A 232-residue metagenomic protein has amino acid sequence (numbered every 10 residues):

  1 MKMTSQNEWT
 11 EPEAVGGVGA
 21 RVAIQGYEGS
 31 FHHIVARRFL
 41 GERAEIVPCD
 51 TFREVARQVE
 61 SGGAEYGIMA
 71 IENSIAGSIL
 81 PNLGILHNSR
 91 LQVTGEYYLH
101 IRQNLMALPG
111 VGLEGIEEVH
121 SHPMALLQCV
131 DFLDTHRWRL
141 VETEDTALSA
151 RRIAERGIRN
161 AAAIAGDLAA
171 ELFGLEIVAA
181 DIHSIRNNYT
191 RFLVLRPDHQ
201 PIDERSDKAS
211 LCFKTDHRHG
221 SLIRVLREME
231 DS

Functional and structural regions predicted by a protein language model:
M1-S232: Domain-level signature for soluble enzymes in the chorismate/prephenate branch of the shikimate pathway
